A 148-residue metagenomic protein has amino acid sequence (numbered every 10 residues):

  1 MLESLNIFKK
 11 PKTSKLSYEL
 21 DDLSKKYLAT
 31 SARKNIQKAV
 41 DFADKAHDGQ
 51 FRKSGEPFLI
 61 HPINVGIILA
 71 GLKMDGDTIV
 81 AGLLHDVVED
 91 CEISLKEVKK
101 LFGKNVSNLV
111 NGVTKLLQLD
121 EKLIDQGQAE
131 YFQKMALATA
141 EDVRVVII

Functional and structural regions predicted by a protein language model:
M1-I148: Active-site helical microenvironments for divalent-metal-assisted chemistry
